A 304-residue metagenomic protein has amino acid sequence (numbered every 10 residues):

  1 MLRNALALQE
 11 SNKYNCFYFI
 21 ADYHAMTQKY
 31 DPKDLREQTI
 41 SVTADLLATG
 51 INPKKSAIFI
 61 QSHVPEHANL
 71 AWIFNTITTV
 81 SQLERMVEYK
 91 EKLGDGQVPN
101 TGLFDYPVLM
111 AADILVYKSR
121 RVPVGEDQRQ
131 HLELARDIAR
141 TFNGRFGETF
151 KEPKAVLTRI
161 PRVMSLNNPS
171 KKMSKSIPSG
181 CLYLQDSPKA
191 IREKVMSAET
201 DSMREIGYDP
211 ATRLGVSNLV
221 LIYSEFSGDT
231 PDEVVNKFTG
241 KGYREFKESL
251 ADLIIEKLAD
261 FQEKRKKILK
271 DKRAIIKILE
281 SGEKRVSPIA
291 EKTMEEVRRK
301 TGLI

Functional and structural regions predicted by a protein language model:
M1, F17, D31-L35, K54 (+4 more regions): Structured ligand/cofactor/substrate-binding pocket environments in proteins
M1-A112, K266: N-terminal Rossmann-like or analogous alpha/beta NTP/dinucleotide-binding catalytic cores that position adenine
Q9, T43, G50, T78-S81 (+4 more regions): A generic secondary-structure signal for well-formed alpha-helical elements
K13, V80-E84, V116-P123, S224-V234: Short helix-capping/linker segments at secondary-structure and domain boundaries
D22-H24, R120-R121, I177, E199: Short, histidine-centered active-site or binding-site loop motifs used for metal coordination, general acid-base
D22-Y23, A111-L115, N168-P169, E225-G228: Short connector loops/turns at beta-strand edges and beta->alpha or beta->beta junctions
Q130, R136-I304: Conserved nucleotide- and phosphate/pyrophosphate-binding catalytic cores in adenylate/nucleotidyl-handling enzymes
